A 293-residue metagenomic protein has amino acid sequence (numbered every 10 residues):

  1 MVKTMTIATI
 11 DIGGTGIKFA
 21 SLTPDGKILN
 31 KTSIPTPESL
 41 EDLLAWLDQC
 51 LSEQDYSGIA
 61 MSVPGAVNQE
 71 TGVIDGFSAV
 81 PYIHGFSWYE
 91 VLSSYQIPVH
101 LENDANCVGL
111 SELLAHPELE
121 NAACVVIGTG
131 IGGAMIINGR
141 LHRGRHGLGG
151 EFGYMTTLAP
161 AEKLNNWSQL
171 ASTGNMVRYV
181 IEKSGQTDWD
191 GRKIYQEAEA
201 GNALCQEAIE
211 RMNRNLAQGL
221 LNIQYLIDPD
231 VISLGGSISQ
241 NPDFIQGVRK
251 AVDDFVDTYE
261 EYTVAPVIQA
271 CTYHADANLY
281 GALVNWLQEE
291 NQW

Functional and structural regions predicted by a protein language model:
M1-G58, Q69-T71, L92-I97, E112-N121 (+1 more regions): ATP-binding/phosphotransfer module of carbohydrate and carboxylate kinases, centering on a glycine-rich
D11, A60-P64, E102, C124-G130: Short beta-strand segments
I28, I74, L141-H142: Hydrophobic "anchor" residues
T32-I34, S78, R145: Short hydrophobic alpha-helix segments
V63, E70, I137-N138: A cytosolic small-molecule/anion-sensing beta-strand core signal
G72-G85: A charged helix-plus-loop insertion that forms the helical arch/lid used to bind and gate nucleic-acid substrates
V99-E112, V125: Glycine/small-residue-rich loop that forms an oxyanion/phosphate-binding "nest" at active or ligand-binding sites
P117-A171: Glycine-rich phosphate-binding loop of actin/hexokinase-like ATP-binding domains
